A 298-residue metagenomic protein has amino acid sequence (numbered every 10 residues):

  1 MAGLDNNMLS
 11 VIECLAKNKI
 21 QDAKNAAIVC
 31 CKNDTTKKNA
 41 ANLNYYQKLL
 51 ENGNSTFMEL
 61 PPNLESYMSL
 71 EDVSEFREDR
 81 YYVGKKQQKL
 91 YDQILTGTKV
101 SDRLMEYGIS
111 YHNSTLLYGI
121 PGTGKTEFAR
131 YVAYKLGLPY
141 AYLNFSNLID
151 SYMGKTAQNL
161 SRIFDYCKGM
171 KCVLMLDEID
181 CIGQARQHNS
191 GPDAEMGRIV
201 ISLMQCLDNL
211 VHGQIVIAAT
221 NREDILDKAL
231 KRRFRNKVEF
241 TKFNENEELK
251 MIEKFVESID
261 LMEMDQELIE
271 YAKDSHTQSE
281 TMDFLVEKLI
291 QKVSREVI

Functional and structural regions predicted by a protein language model:
A2-D5, L15-A16, A23-A27, C31 (+2 more regions): Conserved AAA+ ATPase small/helical "lid" subdomain
K19-R77: Interdomain "pre-motor" coupling segment immediately N-terminal to P-loop NTPase/helicase cores
D72-S114: Pre-Walker A (pre-P-loop) alpha-helix and adjacent loop at the N terminus of AAA/AAA+ ATPase modules, a conserved
Y111-L143, R162-G169: Walker A/P-loop
F145-T156, G183-G197: Flexible beta-alpha connector loops of hexameric P-loop NTPases
G154-E178, G197-N209: Conserved alpha-helical scaffold flanking the Walker A/P-loop in AAA+ ATPase domains
K228-N246: A short helix-turn-beta junction within AAA+ P-loop NTPase domains corresponding to the substrate/partner-engaging
T241-Q266: Conserved small helical "lid"/interfacial subdomain of P-loop NTPases
